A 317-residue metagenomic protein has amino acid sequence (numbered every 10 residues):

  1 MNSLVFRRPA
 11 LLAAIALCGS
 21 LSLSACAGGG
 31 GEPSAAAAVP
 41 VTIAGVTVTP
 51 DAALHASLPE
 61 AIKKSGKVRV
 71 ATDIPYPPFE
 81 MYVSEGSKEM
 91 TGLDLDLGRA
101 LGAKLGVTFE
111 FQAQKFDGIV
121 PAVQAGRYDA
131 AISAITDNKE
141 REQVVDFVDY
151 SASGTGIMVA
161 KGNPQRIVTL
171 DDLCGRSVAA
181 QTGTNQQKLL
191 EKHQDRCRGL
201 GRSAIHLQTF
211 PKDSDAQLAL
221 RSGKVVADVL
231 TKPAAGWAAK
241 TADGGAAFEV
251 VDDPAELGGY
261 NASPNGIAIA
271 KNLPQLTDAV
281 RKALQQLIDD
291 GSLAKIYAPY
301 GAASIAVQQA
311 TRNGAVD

Functional and structural regions predicted by a protein language model:
S20-A25: C-terminal motif of bacterial Sec signal peptides marking the signal peptidase cleavage site
A27, V39-A52, A103, D171 (+3 more regions): Extended ligand-binding regions for polar small-molecule ligands
A35-A131: Extracytoplasmic small-molecule ligand-binding "clamshell" domains of the periplasmic binding protein/Venus flytrap
P77, K88-K104, I135, G156-K212 (+2 more regions): Bilobed "Venus flytrap"/periplasmic-binding protein-like clamshell domains and structurally analogous long
V107-T108, A125-S133, R176-S177, I205 (+3 more regions): Alpha-to-beta junction loops
T108-D171: Acidic, polar ligand-binding/catalytic clefts
I135-E142, L190-H193, C197, V226-N261: A ligand-binding cleft/hinge motif common to bilobed small-molecule-binding domains
A152-V159, D243-R281, A303-D317: Periplasmic-binding protein-like
